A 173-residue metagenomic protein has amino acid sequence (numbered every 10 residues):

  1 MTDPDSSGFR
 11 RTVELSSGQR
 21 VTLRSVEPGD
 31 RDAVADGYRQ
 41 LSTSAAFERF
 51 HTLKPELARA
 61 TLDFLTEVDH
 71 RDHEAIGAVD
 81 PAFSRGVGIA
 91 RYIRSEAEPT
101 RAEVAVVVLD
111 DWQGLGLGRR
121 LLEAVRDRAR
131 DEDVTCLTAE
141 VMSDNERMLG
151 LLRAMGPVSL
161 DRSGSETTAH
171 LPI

Functional and structural regions predicted by a protein language model:
M1-I173: Long, contiguous binding/interaction regions
